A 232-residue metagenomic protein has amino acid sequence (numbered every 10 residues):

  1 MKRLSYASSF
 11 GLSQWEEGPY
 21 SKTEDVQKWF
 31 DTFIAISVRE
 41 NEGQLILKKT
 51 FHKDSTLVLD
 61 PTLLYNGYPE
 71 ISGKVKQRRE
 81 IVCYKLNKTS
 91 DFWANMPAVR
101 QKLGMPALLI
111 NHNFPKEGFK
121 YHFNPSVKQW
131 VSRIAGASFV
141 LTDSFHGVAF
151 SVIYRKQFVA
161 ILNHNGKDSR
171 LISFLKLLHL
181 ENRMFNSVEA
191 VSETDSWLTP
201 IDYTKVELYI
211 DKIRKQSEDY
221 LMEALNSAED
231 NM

Functional and structural regions predicted by a protein language model:
M1-M232: Active-site anion-handling motifs in enzyme catalytic cores
